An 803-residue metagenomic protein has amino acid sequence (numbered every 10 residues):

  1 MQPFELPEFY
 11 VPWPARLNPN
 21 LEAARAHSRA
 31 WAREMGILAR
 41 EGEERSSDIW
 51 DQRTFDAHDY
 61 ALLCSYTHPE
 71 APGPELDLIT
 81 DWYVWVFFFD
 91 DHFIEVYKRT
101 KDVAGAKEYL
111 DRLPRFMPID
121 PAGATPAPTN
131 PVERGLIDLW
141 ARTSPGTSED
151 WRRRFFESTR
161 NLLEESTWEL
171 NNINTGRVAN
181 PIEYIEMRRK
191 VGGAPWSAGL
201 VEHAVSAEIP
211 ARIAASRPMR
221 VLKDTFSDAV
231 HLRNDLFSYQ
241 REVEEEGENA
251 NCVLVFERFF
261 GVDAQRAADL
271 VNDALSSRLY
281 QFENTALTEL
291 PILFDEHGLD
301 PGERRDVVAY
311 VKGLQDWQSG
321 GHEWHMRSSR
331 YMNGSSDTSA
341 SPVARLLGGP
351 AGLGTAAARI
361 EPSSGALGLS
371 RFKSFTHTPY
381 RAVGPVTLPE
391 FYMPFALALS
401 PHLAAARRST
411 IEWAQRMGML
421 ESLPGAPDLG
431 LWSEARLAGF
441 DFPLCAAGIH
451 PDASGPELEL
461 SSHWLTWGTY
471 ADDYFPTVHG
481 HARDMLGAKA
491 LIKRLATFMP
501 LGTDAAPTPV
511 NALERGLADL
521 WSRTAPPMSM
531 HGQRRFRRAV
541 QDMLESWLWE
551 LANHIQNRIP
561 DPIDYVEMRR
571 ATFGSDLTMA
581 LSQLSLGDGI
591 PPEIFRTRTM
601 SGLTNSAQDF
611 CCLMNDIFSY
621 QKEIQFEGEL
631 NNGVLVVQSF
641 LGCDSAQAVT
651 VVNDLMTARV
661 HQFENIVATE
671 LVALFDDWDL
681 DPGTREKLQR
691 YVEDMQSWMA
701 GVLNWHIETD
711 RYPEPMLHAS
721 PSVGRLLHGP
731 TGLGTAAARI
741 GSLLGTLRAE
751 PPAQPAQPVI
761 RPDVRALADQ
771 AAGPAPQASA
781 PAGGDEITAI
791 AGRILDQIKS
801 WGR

Functional and structural regions predicted by a protein language model:
M1-R803: Alpha-helical, largely C-terminal catalytic domains that coordinate divalent metal ions via clustered Asp/Glu/His
